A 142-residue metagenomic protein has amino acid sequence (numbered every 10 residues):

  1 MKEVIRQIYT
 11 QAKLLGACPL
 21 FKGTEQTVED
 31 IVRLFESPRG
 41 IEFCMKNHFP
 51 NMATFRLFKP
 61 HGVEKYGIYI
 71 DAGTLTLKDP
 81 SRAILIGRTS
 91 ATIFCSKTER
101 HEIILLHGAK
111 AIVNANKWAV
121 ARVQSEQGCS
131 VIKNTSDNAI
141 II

Functional and structural regions predicted by a protein language model:
M1-I142: Short, glycine-biased loop/turn motifs at secondary-structure junctions and in low-complexity Ser/Thr/Pro-rich termini
